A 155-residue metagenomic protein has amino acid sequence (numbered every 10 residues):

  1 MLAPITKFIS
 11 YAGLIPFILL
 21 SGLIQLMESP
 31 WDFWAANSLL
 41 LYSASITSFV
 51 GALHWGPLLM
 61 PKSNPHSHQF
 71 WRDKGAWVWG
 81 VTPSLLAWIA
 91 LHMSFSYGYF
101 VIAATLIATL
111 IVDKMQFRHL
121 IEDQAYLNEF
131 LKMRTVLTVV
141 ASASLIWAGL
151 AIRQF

Functional and structural regions predicted by a protein language model:
L2-T6, L58-A76, Y126-L131: Short, amphipathic, aromatic/basic-enriched membrane-interface segments that mark the entry/exit of transmembrane
P4-Q25, T138-L145: The first (N-terminal) embedded transmembrane alpha-helix
Y11-I18, S38-K62, W71-H92: Core segments of alpha-helical transmembrane spans in multipass integral membrane proteins
L23-A36: Short, hydrophobic transmembrane alpha-helix segments
L23-Q25, L85-F95, G149: Hydrophobic alpha-helical transmembrane segments
L91-A108, M115: Transmembrane helix-loop-helix
D113-S142: Interfacial loop-to-transmembrane junctions
W147-F155: Juxtamembrane boundary at the C-terminal end of a transmembrane helix
